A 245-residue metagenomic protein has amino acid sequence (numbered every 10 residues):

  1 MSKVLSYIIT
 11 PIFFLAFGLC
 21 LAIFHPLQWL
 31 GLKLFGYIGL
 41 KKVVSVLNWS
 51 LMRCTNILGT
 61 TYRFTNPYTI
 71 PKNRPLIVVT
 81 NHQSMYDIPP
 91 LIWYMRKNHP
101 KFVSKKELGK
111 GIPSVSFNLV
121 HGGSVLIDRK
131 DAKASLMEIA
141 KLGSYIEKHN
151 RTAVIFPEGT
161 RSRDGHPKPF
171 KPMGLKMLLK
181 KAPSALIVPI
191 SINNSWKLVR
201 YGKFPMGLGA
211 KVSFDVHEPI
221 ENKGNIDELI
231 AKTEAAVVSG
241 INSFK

Functional and structural regions predicted by a protein language model:
M1-R63, N118: A transmembrane-helix-recognition feature enriched in membrane-embedded lipid enzymes and envelope glyco-/phospholipid
Q28-W29, K33, Y37-V44, K72-D131: Catalytic core of membrane glycerolipid acyltransferases/transacylases, capturing the structured, soluble-facing
F64, V125-D128, N222: Short acidic-hydrophobic, aromatic-tinged amphipathic segments that line or gate anion-handling sites
P75-I77, S124, N150-F156, L186: Residue-level preference for the first positions of well-ordered beta-strands
H82-S84, E158-S162: Short glycine-rich anion-binding loops that position phosphate/pyrophosphate groups of nucleotides and phosphorylated
P113-S116, T152, T160-D227: A cross-family acyltransferase "interaction/gating" segment
V120-Y145, N150: A membrane-cytosol interface segment of integral membrane proteins
G224-K245: A cross-taxonomic marker for long C-terminal extensions/tails that follow the last structured domain
